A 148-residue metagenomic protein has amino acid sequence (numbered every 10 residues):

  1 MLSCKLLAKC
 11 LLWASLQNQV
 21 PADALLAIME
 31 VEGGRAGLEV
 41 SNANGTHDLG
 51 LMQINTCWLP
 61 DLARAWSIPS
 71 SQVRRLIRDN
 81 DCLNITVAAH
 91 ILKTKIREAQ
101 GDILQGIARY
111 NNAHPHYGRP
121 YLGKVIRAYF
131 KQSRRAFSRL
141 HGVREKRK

Functional and structural regions predicted by a protein language model:
M1-K148: Catalytic glycan-binding domains that act on GlcNAc-containing polysaccharides
